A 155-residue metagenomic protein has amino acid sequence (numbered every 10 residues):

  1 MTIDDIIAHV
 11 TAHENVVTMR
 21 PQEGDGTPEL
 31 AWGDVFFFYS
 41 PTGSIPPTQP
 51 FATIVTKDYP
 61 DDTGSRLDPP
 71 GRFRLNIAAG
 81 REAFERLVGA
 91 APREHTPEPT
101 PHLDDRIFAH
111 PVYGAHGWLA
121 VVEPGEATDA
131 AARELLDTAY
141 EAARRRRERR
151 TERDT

Functional and structural regions predicted by a protein language model:
M1-T155: Charge-dense, helix-prone N-terminal extensions
